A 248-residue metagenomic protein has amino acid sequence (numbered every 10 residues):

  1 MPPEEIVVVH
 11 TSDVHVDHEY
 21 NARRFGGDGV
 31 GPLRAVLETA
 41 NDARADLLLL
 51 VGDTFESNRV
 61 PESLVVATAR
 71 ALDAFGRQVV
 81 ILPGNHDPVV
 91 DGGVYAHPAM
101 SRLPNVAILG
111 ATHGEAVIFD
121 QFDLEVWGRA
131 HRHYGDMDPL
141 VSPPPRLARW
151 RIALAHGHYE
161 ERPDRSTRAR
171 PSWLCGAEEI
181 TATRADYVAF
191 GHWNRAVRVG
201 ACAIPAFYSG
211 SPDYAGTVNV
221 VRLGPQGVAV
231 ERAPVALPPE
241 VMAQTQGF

Functional and structural regions predicted by a protein language model:
M1-A67: N-terminal active-site segment of His-dependent metallophosphoesterases
M1-P2, L103, S142-P144, G224 (+2 more regions): Intrinsic-disorder/low-complexity coil detector
E4, F122, Q226-V228: Residue-level signal for beta-strand positions within conserved beta-sheet cores that form or flank
T11, R129, H156, A233-V235: Generic beta-structure capping elements
H18-G27, E125-G128, A243-F248: Acidic/glycine-enriched edge-of-secondary-structure segments
A35-V36, F75-R77, P143, P225-Q226 (+1 more regions): Short, charged/polar low-complexity linear motifs in solvent-exposed/disordered segments
L47, N58-F207, S211-T217, R222: His/Asp/Glu-rich metal-coordinating catalytic cores of metallo-dependent phosphodiesterases/hydrolases acting on
Y214-F248: Acidic, His/Gly-rich catalytic cores of divalent-metal-dependent hydrolytic chemistry
